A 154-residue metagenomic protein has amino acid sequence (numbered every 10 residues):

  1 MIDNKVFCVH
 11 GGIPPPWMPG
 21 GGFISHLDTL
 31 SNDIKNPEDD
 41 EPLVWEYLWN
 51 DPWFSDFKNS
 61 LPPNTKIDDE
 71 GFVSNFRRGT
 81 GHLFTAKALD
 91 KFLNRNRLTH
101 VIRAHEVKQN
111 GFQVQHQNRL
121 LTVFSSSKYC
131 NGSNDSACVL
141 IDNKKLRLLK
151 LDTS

Functional and structural regions predicted by a protein language model:
M1-S154: Feature recognizes metal-dependent phosphohydrolase scaffolds
